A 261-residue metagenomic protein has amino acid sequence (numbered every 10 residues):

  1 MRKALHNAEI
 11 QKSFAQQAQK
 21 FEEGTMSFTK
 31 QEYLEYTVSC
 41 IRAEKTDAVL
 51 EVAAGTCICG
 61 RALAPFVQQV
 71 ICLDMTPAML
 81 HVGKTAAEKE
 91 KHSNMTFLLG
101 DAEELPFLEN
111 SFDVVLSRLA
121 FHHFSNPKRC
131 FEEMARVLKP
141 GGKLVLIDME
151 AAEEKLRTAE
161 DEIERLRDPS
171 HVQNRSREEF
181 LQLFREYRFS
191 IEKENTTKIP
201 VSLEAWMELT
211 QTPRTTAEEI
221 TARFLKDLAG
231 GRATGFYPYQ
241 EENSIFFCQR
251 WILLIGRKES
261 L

Functional and structural regions predicted by a protein language model:
M1-K45, I58-A62, M79-V82, A86 (+2 more regions): Conserved class I S-adenosyl-L-methionine
L50-E104: Class I SAM-dependent methyltransferase SAM/SAH-binding core
T56, I191-L261: Conserved Class I S-adenosyl-L-methionine
E103-V114: A short acidic, Gly/Pro-enriched loop at the edge of an enzyme's catalytic core that lines a small-molecule cofactor
D113-N126: A short SAM/SAH-binding and catalytic strip from SAM-dependent methyltransferases
K128-P140: A short glycine-rich, Lys/Arg-flanked "PGG" loop and its adjoining helix->strand segment in the class I
V145-D168: Conserved class I S-adenosyl-L-methionine
Q173-R188: Short alpha-helix
